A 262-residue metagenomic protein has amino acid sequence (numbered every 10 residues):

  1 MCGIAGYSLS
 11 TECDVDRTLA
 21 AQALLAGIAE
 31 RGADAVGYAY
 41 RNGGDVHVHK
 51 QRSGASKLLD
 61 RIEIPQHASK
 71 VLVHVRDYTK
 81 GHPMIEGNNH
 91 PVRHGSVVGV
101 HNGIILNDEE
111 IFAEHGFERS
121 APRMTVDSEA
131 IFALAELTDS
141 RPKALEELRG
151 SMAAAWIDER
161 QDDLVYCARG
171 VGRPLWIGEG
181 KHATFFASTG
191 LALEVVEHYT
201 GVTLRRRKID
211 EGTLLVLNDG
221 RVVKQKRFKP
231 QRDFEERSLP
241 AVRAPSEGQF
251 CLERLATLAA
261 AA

Functional and structural regions predicted by a protein language model:
M1-A262: Conserved short alpha-helical segments that host acidic/polar catalytic motifs at enzyme active sites
